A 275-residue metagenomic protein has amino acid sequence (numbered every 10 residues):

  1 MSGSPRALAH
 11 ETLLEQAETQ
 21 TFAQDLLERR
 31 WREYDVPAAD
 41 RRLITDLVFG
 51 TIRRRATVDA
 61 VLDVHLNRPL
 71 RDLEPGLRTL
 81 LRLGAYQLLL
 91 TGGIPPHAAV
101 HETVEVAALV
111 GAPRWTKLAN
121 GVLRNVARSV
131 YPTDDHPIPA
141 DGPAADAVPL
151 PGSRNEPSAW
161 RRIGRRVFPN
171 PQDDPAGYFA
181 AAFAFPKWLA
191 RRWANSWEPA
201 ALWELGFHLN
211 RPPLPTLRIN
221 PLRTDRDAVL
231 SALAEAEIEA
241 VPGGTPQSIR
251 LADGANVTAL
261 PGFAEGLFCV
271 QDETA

Functional and structural regions predicted by a protein language model:
M1-A259, F263: Class I Rossmann-like S-adenosyl-L-methionine
A264-A275: Conserved SAM-binding loop and adjacent beta-strand
